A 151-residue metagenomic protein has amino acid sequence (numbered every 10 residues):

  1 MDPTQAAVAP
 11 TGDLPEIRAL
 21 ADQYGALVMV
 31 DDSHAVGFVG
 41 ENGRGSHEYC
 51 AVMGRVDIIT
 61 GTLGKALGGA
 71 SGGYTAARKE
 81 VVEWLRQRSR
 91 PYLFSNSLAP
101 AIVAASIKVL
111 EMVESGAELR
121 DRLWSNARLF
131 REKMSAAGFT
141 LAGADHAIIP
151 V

Functional and structural regions predicted by a protein language model:
M1, V28-D32, T60-G61, F94 (+1 more regions): General beta-strand structural signal in soluble alpha/beta enzymes
M1-G25: Active-site core of PLP-dependent enzymes with the aminotransferase class I/II
P3-V8, A35-F38, Y92-L93, P150-V151: Short, small-residue-enriched loops and turns at beta-alpha junctions that line or gate enzyme active sites
N42, E48-W84: Active-site PLP attachment segment
G72, S89-L98: A short glycine-threonine-serine/GTX helix/turn-capping micro-motif
A101-D121, E132-S135: Amphipathic alpha-helix from the class-I
D121-R128, A136-V151: Conserved PLP-binding catalytic core of the aspartate aminotransferase-like
